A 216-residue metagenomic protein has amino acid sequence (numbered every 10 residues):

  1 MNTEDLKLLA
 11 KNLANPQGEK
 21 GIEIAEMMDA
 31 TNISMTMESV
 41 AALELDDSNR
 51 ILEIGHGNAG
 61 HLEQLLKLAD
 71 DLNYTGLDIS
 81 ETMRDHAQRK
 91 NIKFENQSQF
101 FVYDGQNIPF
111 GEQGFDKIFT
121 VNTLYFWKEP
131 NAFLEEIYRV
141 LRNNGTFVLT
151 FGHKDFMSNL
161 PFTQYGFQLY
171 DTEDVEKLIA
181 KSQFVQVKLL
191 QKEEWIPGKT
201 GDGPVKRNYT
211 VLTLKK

Functional and structural regions predicted by a protein language model:
M1-K20: N-terminal, positively charged/glycine-rich alpha-helical extensions of SAM-dependent methyltransferases
A30-N49: Conserved alpha-helix/loop element of class I SAM-dependent methyltransferases that forms part of the SAM/SAH-binding
R50-N107: Class I SAM-dependent methyltransferase SAM/SAH-binding core
Q106-K117: A short acidic, Gly/Pro-enriched loop at the edge of an enzyme's catalytic core that lines a small-molecule cofactor
K117-P130: A short SAM/SAH-binding and catalytic strip from SAM-dependent methyltransferases
N131-N143: A short glycine-rich, Lys/Arg-flanked "PGG" loop and its adjoining helix->strand segment in the class I
T146-E176: Conserved class I S-adenosyl-L-methionine
W195-K216: Core SAM-dependent methyltransferase catalytic element
